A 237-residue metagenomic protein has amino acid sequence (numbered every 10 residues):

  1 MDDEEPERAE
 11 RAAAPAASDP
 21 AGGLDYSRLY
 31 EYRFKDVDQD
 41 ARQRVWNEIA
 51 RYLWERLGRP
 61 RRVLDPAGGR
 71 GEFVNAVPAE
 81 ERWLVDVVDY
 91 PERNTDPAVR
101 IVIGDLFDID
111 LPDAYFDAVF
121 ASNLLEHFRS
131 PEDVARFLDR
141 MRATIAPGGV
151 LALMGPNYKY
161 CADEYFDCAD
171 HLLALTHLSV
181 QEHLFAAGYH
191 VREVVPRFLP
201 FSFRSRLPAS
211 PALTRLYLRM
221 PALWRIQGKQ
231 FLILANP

Functional and structural regions predicted by a protein language model:
M1-A114, A118-S122, V134, L138 (+1 more regions): Conserved N-terminal segment of class I S-adenosyl-L-methionine
R28, Y32, D36-R44, F107 (+3 more regions): S-adenosyl-L-methionine-dependent methyltransferase catalytic module, highlighting the catalytic core
E126: Active-site beta-alpha loop architecture of Rossmann-like, nucleotide-cofactor-dependent enzymes
